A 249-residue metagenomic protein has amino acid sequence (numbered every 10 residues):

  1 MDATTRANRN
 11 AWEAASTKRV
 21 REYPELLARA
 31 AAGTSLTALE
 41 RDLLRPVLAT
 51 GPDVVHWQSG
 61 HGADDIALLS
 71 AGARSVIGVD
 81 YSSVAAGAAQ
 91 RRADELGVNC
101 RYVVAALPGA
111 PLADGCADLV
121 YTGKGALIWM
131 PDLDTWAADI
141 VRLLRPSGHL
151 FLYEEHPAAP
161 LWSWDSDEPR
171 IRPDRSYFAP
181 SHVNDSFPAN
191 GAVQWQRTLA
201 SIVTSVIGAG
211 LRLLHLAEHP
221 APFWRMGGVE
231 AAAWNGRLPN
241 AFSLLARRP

Functional and structural regions predicted by a protein language model:
M1-L27: N-terminal, positively charged/glycine-rich alpha-helical extensions of SAM-dependent methyltransferases
P24-P52: Conserved alpha-helix/loop element of class I SAM-dependent methyltransferases that forms part of the SAM/SAH-binding
D53-G109: Class I SAM-dependent methyltransferase SAM/SAH-binding core
P108-L119: A short acidic, Gly/Pro-enriched loop at the edge of an enzyme's catalytic core that lines a small-molecule cofactor
D118-D134: A short SAM/SAH-binding and catalytic strip from SAM-dependent methyltransferases
D134-H149: A short glycine-rich, Lys/Arg-flanked "PGG" loop and its adjoining helix->strand segment in the class I
H149-H182: Conserved class I S-adenosyl-L-methionine
A192-A217: Short alpha-helix
